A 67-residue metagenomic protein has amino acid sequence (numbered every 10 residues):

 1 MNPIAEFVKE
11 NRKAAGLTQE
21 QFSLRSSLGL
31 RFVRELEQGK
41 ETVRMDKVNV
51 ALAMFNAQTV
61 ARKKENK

Functional and structural regions predicted by a protein language model:
M1-K13: A short, Lys/Arg-rich alpha-helix, primarily the initiator
F7, T18, R44-K47: Residues that mark the N-terminal boundary/hinge immediately upstream of a DNA-recognition element
E10, A14, M54-A57: Conserved amphipathic alpha-helical interaction elements at protein-protein interfaces in regulatory, energy-coupling
E10, E20-Q21, V50: Surface-exposed charge patches
L17-R34: Short alpha-helical DNA-recognition segment
E41-T42, V60-K67: Short, charged recognition helix plus adjacent turn of helix-turn-helix-like nucleic-acid-binding domains
D46-R62: DNA major-groove recognition helix of helix-turn-helix/homeodomain DNA-binding modules
